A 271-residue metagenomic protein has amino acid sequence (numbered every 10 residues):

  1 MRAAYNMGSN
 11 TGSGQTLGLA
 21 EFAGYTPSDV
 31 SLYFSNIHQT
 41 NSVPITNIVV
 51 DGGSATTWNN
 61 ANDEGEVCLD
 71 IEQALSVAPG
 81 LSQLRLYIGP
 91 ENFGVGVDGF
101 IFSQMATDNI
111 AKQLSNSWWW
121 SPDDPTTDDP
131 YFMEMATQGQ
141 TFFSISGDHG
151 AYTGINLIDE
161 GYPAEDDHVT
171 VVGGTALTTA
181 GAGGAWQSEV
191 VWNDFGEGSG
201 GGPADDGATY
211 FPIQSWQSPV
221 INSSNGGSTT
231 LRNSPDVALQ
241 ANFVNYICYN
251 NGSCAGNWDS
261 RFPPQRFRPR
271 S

Functional and structural regions predicted by a protein language model:
M1-G174, S199, P203-P264: Substrate-binding/charge-relay-adjacent region of secreted/lumenal peptidase catalytic domains
T178-W186: Short acidic, Gly/Pro-enriched loop/turn segments at secondary-structure junctions
A185-G198: Phosphate/diphosphate-binding glycine-rich loops and adjacent basic-rich segments that engage nucleotide
P264-S271: Short, small-residue alpha-helix embedded
